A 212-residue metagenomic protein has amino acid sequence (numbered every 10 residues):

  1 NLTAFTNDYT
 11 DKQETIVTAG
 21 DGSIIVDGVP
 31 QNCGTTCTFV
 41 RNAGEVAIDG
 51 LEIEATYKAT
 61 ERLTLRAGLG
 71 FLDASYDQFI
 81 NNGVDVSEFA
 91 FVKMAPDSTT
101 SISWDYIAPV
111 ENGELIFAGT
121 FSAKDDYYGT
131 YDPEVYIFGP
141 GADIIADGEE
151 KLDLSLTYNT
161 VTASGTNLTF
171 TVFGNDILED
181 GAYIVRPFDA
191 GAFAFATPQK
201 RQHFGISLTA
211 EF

Functional and structural regions predicted by a protein language model:
N1, F5, F173-G174: A secondary-structure boundary/capping signal
F5-D8, G28-D132: Gram-negative outer-membrane beta-barrel transporters
T10, N81-V84, L152, N175: Intrinsic-disorder/low-complexity regions
I16-V17, N81-N82, R186-F188: Short, glycine/charged-enriched secondary-structure capping and boundary segments
V17-T38, V86-S87, F138-P140, A190-T197: Surface-exposed loop/turn segments flanking beta-strands in extracellular/periplasmic regions
F91-F212: Conserved C-terminal beta-signal and adjacent last beta-strands/turns of outer-membrane beta-barrel proteins
